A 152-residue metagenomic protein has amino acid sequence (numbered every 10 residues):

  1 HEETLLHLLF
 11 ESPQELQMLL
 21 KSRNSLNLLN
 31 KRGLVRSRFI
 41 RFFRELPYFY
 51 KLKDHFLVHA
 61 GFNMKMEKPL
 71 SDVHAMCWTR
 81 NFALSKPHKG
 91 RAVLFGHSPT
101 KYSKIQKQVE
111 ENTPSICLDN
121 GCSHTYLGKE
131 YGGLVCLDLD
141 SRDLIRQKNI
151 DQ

Functional and structural regions predicted by a protein language model:
E2-C117, G121-G128, D143, I150: Acidic, His/Gly-enriched loop-helix segments that form or flank divalent-metal centers in metallo-dependent hydrolases
G133-Q152: Short, basic/aromatic-enriched C-terminal tail that caps enzymatic domains
